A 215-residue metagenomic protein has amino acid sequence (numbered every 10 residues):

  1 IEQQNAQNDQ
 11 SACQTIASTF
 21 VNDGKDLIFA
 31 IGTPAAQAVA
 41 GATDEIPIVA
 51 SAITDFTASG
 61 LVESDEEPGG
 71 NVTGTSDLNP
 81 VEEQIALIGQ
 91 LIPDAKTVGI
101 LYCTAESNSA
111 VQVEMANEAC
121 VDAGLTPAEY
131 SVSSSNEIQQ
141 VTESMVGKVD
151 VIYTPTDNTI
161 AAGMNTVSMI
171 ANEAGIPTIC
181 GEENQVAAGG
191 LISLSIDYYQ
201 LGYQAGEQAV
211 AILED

Functional and structural regions predicted by a protein language model:
I1-D215: Short hydrophobic alpha-helices and adjacent helix-cap/hinge residues
